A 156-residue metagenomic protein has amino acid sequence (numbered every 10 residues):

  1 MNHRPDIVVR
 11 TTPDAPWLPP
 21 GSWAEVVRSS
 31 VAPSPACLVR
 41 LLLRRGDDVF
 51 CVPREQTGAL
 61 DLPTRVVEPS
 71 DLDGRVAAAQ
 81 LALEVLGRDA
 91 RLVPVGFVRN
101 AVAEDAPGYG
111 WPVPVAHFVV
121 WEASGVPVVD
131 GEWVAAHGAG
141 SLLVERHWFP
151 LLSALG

Functional and structural regions predicted by a protein language model:
M1-R40: Acidic, metal-coordinating catalytic segment for phosphate/diphosphate chemistry, firing primarily on the Nudix
I7, P13, W111, H137-A139: Alpha-helical interaction segments
R10-P13, S22-A24, L41-L42, V67 (+3 more regions): Bulky hydrophobic/aromatic packing residues
P35-V85, F97-R99: Conserved Nudix-box catalytic region and its N-terminal flanking loop in Nudix hydrolases and closely related
Q56-L60, P114-G156: Nudix hydrolase/Nudix homology domain
L62-P63, G74-L86, A90, Y109 (+2 more regions): Extracytoplasmic/cell-surface-exposed regions of Actinobacterial cell-envelope-associated and secreted proteins
A79, L83-P127: Active-site segment of metal-dependent pyrophosphate-handling enzymes, primarily the Nudix hydrolase catalytic core
